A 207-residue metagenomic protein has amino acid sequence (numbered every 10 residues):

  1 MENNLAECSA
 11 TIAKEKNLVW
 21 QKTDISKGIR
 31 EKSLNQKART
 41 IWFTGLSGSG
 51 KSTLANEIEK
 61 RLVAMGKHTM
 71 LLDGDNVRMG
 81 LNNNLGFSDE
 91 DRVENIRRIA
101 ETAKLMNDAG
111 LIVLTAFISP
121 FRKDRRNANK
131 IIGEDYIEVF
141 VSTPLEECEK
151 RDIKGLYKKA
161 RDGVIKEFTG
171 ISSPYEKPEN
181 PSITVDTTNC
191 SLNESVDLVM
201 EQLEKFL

Functional and structural regions predicted by a protein language model:
M1-T40: Extreme N-terminal, non-catalytic leader segments that precede Walker-type/kinase nucleotide-binding cores
F43: Hydrophobic anchor at the beta1->P-loop junction of P-loop NTPases
S47: The conserved Walker
K51: Conserved lysine of the Walker
N56-K104: Conserved substrate/cofactor phosphate-moiety recognition/catalytic segment in nucleotide-dependent phosphotransferases
L71, Y136-E138, S182-T184: Conserved beta-strand scaffold positions in the cores of enzyme catalytic domains, especially in NTP/NDP-utilizing
G80-D91, A103-R161, E167: ATP-dependent NMP and nucleoside kinases share a basic, alpha-helical "lid"
S142-L145, K150-L198, F206-L207: Small-molecule kinase domains that catalyze NTP-dependent phosphoryl transfer to phosphate-bearing small molecules
